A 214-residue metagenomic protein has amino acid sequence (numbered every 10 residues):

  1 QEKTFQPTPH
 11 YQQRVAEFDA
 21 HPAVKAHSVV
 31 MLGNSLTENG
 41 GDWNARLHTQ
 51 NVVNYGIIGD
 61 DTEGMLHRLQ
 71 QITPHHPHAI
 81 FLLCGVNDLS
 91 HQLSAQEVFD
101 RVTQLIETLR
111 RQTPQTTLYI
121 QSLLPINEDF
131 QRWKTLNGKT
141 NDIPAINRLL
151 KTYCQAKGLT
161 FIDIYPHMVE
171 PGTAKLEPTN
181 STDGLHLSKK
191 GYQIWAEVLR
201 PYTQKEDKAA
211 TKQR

Functional and structural regions predicted by a protein language model:
Q1-V30, T37, G41-A45, Q204 (+1 more regions): N-terminal secretory targeting modules
P22-A26, R46-L47, P74-H75, Q112 (+1 more regions): Extracellular/periplasmic catalytic domains that process cell-envelope and extracellular macromolecules
V30-L32, V53: Conserved beta-strand elements of the Class I
T37-V53, T62-D100, Y119, L123-D129: Oxyanion-hole/transition-state-stabilizing segment in secreted/luminal serine hydrolases and related acyltransferases
N54-I58, N87-A95, L136-N137, S181-L185: Second-shell loop/turn segments in exported
A95-L105, T140-I146: Charged helix-capping and loop-helix junction motifs
T113-T117: A short helix->loop->beta-strand "cap" motif at the edges of active sites that frequently abuts
P125-R214: Catalytic His-Asp segment of secreted/periplasmic serine-dependent ester chemistry enzymes
